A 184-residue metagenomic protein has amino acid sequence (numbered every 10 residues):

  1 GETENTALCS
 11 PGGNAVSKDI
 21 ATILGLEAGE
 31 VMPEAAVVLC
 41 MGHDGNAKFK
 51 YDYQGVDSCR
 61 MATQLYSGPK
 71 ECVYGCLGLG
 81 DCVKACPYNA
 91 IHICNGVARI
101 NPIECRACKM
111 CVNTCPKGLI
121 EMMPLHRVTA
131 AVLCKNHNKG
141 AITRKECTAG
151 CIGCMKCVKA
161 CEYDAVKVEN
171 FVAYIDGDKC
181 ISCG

Functional and structural regions predicted by a protein language model:
G1-A160, D164: Ferredoxin-type iron-sulfur electron-transfer modules and their immediate structural context
A98, V172-A173: Hydrophobic residues embedded in beta-strands of well-ordered beta-sheets
G184: Terminal recognition/anchoring or ligand-binding modules at protein termini
